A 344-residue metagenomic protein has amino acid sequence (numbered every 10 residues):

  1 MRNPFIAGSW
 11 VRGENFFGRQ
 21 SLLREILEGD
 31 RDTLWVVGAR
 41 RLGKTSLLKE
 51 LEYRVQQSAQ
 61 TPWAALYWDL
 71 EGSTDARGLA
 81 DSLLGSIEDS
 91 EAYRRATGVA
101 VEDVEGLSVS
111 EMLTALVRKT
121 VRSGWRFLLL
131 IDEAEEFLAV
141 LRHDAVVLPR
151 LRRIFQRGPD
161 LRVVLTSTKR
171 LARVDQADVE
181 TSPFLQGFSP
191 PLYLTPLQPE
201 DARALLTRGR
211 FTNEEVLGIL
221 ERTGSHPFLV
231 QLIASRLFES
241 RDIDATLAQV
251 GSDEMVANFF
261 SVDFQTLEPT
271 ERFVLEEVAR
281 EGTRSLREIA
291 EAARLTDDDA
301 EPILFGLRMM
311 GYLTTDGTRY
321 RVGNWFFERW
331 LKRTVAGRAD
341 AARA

Functional and structural regions predicted by a protein language model:
M1-G18, R95-V99, L185-G187: Conserved adenine-nucleotide phosphate-binding loops and their immediately adjacent elements
I26, S189-E215, I233: Conserved small helical "lid"/interfacial subdomain of P-loop NTPases
A39-A65: P-loop NTPase Walker A phosphate-binding motif
A65-D75: A short hydrophobic beta-strand->loop->alpha-helix junction that borders the nucleotide-binding pocket of P-loop NTPases
S73-T97: Conserved NTP-binding/hydrolysis module of P-loop NTPases
D89-I131, E135-R142, P149-G158: Mid-core helix/loop region of P-loop NTP-binding domains shared across ATPases and GTPases
P149-T181: Sensor-1/coupling segment of RecA-like P-loop NTPase cores
T212-I219, S225-P302, W325: Winged-helix-like regulatory helical subdomains adjacent to P-loop NTPase cores
